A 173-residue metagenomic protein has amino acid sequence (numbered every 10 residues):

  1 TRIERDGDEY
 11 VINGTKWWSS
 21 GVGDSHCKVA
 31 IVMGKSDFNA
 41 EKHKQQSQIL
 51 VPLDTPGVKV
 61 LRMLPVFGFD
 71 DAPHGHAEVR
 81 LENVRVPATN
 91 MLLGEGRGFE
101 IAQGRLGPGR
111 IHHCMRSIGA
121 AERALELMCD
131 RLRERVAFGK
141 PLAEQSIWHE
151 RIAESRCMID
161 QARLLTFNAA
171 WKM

Functional and structural regions predicted by a protein language model:
T1-E4: A structural signal for short hydrophobic beta-strand segments in well-ordered beta-sheet cores
G7-V11, H76: A generic structural signal for beta-strand entry/edge sites
N13-L61: A short core secondary-structure module
Q48, K59-Q161: Glycine-rich beta->alpha junctions and the first turn(s) of the following alpha-helix
W171-M173: Short, intrinsically disordered, charge-balanced linker/junction segments flanking boundaries in proteins
